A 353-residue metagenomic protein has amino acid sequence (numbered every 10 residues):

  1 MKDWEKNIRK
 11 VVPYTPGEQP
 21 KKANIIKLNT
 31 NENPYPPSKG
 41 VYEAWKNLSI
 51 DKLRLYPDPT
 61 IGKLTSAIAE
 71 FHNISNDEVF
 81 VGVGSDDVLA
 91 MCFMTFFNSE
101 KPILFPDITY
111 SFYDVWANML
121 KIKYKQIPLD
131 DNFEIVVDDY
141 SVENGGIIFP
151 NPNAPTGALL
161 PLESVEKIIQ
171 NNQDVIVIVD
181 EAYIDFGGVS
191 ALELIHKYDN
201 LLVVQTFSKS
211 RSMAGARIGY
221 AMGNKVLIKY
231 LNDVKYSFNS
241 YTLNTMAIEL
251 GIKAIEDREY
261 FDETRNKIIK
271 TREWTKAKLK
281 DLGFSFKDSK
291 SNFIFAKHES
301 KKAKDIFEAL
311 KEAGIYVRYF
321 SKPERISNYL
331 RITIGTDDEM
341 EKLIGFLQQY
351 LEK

Functional and structural regions predicted by a protein language model:
M1-L55, E143: N-terminal "arm"/small-domain region of PLP-dependent enzymes with the aminotransferase-like
I8, P13-P16, D288-S289, A296 (+1 more regions): Conserved PLP cofactor-binding pocket of PLP-dependent enzymes
G62-P102, S300: Phosphate-binding glycine-rich loop
T95-W116: Conserved PLP-anchoring active-site segment centered on the Schiff-base-forming lysine
K125, D130-D185: Active-site phosphate-binding strand-loop segment of PLP-dependent enzymes
E163, A309-A313, K322-K353: PLP-dependent enzyme catalytic core of the Aspartate aminotransferase-like
N200-K280, F284-K287: PLP-dependent aminotransferase class I/II
I269, D281-A313: Conserved PLP-binding catalytic core of the aspartate aminotransferase-like
